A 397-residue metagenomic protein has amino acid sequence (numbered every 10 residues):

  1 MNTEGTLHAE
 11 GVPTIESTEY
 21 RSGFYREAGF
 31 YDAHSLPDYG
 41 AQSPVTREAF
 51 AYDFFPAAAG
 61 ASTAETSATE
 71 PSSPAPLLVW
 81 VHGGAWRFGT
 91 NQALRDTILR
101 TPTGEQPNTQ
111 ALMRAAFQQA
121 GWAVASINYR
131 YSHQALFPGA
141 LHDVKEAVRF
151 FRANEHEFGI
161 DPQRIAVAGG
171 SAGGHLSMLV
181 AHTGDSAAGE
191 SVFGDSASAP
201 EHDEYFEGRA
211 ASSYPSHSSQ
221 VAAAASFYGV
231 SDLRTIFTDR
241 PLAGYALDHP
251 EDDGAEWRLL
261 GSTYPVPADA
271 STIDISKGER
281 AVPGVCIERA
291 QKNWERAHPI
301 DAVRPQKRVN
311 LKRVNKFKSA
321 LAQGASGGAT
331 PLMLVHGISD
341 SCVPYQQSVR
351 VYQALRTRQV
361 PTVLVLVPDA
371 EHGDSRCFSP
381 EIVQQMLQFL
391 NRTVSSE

Functional and structural regions predicted by a protein language model:
N2-R149, A153-E397: Alpha/beta-hydrolase superfamily serine-hydrolase fold, recognizing
